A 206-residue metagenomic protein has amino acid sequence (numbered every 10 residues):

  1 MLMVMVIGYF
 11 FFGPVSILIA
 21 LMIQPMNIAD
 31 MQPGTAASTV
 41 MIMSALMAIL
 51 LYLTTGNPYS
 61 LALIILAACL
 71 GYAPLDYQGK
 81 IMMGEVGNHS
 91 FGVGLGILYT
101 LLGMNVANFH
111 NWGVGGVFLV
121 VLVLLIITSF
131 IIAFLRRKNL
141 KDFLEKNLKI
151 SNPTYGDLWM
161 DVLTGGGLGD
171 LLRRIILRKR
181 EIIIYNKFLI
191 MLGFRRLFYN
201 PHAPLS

Functional and structural regions predicted by a protein language model:
M1-A133, N186, I190, N200: "…together with the soluble PPM/PP2C metallo-phosphatase catalytic core" -> "…together with the soluble PPM/PP2C
S129-S206: Membrane-proximal soluble regions of multi-pass membrane proteins
